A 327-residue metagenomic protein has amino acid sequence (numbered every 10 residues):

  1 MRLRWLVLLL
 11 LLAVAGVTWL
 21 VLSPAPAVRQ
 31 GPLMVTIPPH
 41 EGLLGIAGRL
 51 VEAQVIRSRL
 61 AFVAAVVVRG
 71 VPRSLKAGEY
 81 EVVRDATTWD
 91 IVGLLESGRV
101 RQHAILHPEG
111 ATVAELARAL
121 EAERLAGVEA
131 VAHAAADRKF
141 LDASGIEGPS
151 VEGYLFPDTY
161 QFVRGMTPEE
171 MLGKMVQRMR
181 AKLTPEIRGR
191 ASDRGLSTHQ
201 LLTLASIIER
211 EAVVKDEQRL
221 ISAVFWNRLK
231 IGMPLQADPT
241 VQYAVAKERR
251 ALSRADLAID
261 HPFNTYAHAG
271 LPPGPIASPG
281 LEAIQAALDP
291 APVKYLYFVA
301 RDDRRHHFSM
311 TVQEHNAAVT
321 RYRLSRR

Functional and structural regions predicted by a protein language model:
W5-V17: Hydrophobic membrane-insertion alpha-helices, especially the h-region of bacterial N-terminal signal peptides
L8-L9, E52, G70, S253 (+2 more regions): Alpha-helical interaction segments
W19-L183: Signal peptide-directed extracytoplasmic domains
G42, A119-A126, A132, F140-R327: Bacterial extracytoplasmic/cell-wall-associated proteins, especially those involved in peptidoglycan
